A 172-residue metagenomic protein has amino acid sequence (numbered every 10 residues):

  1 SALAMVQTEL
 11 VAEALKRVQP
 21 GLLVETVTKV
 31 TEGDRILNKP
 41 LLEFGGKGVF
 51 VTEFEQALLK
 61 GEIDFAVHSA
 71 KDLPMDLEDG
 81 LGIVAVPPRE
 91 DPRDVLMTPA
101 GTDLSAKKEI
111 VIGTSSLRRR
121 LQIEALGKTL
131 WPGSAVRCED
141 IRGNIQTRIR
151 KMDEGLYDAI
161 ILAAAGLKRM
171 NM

Functional and structural regions predicted by a protein language model:
A2-M172: Domain-level signature for soluble enzymes in the chorismate/prephenate branch of the shikimate pathway
